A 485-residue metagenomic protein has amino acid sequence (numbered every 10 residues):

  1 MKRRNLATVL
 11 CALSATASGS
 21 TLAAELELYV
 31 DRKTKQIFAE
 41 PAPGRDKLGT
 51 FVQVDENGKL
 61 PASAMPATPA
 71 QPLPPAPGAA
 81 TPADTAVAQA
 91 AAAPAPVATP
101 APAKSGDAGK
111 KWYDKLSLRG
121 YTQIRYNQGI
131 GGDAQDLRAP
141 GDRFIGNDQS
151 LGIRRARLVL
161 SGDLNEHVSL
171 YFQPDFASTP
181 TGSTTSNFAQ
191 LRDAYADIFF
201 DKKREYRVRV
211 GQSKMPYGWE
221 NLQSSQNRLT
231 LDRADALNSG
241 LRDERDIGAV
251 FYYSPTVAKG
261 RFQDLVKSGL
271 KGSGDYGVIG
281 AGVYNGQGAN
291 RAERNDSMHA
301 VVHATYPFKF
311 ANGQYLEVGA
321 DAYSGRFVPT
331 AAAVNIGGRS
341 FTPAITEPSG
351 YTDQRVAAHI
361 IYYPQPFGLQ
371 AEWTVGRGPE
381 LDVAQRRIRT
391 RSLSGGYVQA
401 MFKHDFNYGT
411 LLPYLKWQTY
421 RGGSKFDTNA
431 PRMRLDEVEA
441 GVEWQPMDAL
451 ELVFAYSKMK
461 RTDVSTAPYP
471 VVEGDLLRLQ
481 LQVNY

Functional and structural regions predicted by a protein language model:
K2-L22: Gram-negative bacterial Sec-dependent N-terminal signal peptides
C11, A15, L28-K33, N407-G409: Ordered, small/hydrophobic-rich secondary-structure cores
L22-A23, A189, D353, L435: Short solvent-exposed loop/turn micro-motifs enriched in small/polar/acidic residues
L22-L137, F199, Y485: N-terminal periplasmic/intermembrane-space "pro-region" immediately following the signal or transit peptide
E27-Y29, V159, H359: Short, surface-exposed charged micro-motifs
L60-P61, Y252, K259-R261, K271-D275 (+1 more regions): Flexible glycine-rich, low-complexity coil/linker segments exposed to the extracellular/periplasmic environment
S105-A139, R143-A289, R294-V301, T305-N312 (+5 more regions): Outer membrane beta-barrel
G131, F144-I145, G182-T184, A194-D201 (+3 more regions): Outer-membrane beta-barrel pore domains
